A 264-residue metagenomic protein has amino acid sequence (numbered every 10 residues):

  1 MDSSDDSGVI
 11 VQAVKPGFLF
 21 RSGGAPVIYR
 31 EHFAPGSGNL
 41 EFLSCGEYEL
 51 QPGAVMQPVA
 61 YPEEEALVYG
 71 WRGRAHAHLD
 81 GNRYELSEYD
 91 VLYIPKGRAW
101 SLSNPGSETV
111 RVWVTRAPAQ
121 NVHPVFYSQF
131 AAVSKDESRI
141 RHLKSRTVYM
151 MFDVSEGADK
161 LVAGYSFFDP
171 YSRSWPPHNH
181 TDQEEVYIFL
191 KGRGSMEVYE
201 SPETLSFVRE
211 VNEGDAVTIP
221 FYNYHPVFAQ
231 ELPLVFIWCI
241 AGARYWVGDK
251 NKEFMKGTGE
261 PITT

Functional and structural regions predicted by a protein language model:
M1-F42, Q57, S107, R111-G164 (+3 more regions): A short, N-terminal "cap"/entry segment at the start of jelly-roll beta-barrel domains of the cupin/DSBH fold
E47-L50, A60-A77, F167-D169, T181-E200 (+1 more regions): Short, conserved beta-strand element in jelly-roll/cupin
R74-H76, A99, T109, R193-S195 (+2 more regions): Structural motif
G81-K96, S201-Y222: Short acidic-glycine-tyrosine-enriched beta hairpin
Y93, S107-P124, T218, L232-K250: A short hydrophobic beta-strand segment most commonly corresponding to one strand of the jelly-roll/cupin
R98-S101, N223-H225: Short, charged beta-turn/beta-strand-edge "cap" motif at the junction between a beta-strand and an adjacent loop
L102-P105, F228-A229: Asparagine-centered strand-capping/turn motif at beta-strand->loop junctions
